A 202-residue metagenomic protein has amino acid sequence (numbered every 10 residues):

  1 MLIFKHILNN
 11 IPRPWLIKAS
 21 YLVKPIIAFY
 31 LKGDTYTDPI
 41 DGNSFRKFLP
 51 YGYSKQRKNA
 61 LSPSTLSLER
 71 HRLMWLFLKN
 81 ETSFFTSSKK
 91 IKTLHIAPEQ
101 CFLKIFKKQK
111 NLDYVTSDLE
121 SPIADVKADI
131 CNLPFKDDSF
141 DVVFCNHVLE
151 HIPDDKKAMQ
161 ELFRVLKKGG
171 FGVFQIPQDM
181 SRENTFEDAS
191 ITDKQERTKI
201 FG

Functional and structural regions predicted by a protein language model:
L2-I3, R13-I17, K24-Y36, I40 (+1 more regions): S-adenosyl-L-methionine-dependent methyltransferase catalytic module, highlighting the catalytic core
L2-P134: Conserved N-terminal segment of class I S-adenosyl-L-methionine
Y51, V126, D137, D154-D155 (+1 more regions): Short, function-defining helix-loop hinge/capping sites that tune catalysis or transport
R72, D138, K157-Q160: Short, contiguous clusters of charged residues that form electrostatic/catalytic patches at enzyme active sites, used
N132-D137, R164: Short conserved loop adjoining the S-adenosyl-L-methionine
F144: A conserved beta-strand element that flanks and buttresses the S-adenosyl-L-methionine
H147-H151: Short catalytic micro-motifs in class I SAM-dependent methyltransferases
